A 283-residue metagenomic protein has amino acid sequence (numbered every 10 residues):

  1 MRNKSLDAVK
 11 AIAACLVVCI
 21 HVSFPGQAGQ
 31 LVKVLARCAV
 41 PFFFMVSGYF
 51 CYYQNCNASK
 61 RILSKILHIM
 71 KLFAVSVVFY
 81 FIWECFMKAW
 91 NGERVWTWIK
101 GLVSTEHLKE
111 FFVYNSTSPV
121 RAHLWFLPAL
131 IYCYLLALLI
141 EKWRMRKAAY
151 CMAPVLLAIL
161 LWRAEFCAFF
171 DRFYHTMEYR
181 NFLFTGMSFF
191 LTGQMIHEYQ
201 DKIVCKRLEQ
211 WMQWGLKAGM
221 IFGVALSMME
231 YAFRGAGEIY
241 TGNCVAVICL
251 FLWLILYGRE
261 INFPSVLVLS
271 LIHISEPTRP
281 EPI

Functional and structural regions predicted by a protein language model:
M1-R2, Y53-L63, K142-K147, H197-M212 (+1 more regions): Membrane-interface junctions at the ends of membrane-embedded or membrane-associated helices
M1-W162, W214, I272-H273: Membrane-cytosol interface segments of multi-pass membrane proteins, especially ER/Golgi lipid-handling enzymes
S5-A8, V266, I283: Residue-level recognition of specific faces of alpha-helices
A28-V40, V113-P128, F166-F189, A225-C249: Interfacial loop-to-helix transition and helix-capping segments at the boundaries of transmembrane helices
P41, H68-L72, S76, G186-G193 (+3 more regions): Hydrophobic alpha-helical membrane-embedded or membrane-associated segments
M45-Y53, C133-E141, G186-K202, V247-L256: Hydrophobic transmembrane alpha-helices
E178, L183-F184, D201-V266: Alpha-helical transmembrane segments and terminal signal-anchor/GPI-anchor hydrophobic tails, characterized by long
I272-I283: Single conserved hydrophobic/aromatic residue that forms the stacking wall/gate of nucleotide- or nucleobase-binding
